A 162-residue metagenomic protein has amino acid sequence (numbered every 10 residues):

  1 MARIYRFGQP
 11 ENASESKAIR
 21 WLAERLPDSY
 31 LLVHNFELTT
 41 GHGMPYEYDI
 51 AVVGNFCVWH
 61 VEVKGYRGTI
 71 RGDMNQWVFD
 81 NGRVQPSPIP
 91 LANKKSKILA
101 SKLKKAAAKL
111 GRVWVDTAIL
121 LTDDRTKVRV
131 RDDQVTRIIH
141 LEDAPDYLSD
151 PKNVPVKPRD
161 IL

Functional and structural regions predicted by a protein language model:
M1-E47, V53-W59, R67-G72, V78-L162: Surface-exposed interaction regions that form or flank ligand-binding interfaces
